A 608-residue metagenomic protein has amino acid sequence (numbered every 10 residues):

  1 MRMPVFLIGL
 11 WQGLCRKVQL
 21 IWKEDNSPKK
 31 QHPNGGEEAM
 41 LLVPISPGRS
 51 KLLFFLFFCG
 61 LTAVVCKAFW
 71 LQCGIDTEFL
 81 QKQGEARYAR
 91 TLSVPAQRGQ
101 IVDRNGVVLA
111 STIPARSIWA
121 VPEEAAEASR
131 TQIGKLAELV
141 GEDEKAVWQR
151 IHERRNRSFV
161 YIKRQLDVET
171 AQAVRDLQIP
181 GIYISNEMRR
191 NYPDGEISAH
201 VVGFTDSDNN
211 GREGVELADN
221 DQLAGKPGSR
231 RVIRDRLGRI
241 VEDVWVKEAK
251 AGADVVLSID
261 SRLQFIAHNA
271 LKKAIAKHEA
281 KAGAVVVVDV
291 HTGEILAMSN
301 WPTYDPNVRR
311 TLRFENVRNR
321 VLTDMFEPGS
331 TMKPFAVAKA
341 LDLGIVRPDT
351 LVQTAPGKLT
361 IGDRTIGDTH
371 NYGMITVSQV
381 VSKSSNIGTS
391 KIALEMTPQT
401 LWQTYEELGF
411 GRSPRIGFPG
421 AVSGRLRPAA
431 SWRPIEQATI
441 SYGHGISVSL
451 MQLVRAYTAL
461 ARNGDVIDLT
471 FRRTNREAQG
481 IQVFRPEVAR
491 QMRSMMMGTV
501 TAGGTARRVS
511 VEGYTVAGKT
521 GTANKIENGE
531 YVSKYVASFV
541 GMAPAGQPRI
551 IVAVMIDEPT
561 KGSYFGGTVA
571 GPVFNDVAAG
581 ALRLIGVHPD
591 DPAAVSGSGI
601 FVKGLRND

Functional and structural regions predicted by a protein language model:
M1-R309, M325, Q399-G411, N528-E530 (+2 more regions): Periplasmic/cell-envelope proteins involved in peptidoglycan metabolism and beta-lactam response
K23, H32, A110, R234-V246 (+6 more regions): Beta-lactam-recognizing serine transpeptidase/beta-lactamase-like catalytic domain environment
